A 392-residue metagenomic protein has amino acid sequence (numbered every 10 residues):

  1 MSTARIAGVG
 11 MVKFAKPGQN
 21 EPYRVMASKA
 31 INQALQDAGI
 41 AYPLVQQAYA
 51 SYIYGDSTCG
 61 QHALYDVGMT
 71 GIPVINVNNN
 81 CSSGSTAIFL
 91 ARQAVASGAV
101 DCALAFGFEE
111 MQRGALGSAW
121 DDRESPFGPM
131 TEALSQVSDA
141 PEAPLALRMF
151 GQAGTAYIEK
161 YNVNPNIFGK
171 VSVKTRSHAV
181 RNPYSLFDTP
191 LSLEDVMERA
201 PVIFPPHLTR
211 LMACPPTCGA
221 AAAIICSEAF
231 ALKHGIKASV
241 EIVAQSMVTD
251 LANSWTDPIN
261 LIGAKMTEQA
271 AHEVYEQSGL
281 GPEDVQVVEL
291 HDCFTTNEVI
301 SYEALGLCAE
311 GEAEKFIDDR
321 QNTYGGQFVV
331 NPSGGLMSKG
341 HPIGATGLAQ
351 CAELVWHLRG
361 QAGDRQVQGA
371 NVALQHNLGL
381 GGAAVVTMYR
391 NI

Functional and structural regions predicted by a protein language model:
M1-R24, G169-K170, V202-Q269, E273 (+5 more regions): Condensing-enzyme catalytic core mediating Claisen C-C bond formation in acyl metabolism
M1-S82, A153, Y157-N164, L186-V196 (+3 more regions): Conserved active-site "lid/cap" helical segment
G18-Q19, G114-W120, V180-P183, I236 (+4 more regions): Short acidic, glycine/serine/threonine-rich loops at helix termini
K29, Q33-A38, C218-F230, Y275 (+1 more regions): Alpha-helical support elements that line or immediately flank enzyme active sites and cofactor-binding pockets
Y42-S51, P73-N78, A103-G107, N166-V173 (+5 more regions): Beta-strand segments within the central parallel beta-sheet cores of soluble alpha/beta enzyme folds
Y52-L104, E110-M149, F187-P215, V248-D250 (+2 more regions): Conserved catalytic cysteine-centered active-site region of acyl-thioester-dependent Claisen-condensing enzymes
G55-L64, S254-I259, D292-K315, P342-G344 (+1 more regions): Short glycine/threonine-rich loop-to-helix capping motif typified by GTGT followed within a few residues by an Asp-Pro
N79-E109, L147-R181, A223-A229, K339-A362: Active-site-proximal alpha-helical scaffold in enzymes
